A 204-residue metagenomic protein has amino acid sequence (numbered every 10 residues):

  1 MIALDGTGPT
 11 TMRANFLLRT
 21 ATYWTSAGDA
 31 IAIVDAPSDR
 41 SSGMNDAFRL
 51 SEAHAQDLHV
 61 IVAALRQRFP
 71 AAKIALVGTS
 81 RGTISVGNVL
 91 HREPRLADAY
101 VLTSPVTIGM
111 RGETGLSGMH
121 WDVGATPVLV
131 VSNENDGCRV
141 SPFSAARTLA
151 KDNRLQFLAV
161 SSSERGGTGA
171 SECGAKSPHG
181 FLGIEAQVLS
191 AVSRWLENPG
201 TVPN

Functional and structural regions predicted by a protein language model:
M1-T7, S38-M44, A170-S177: Acidic/histidine-rich, surface-exposed loop or edge segments in extracytoplasmic proteins
M1-Y23: Short, surface-exposed "cap/lid" segments of acyl-processing enzymes
F16, G43-F69: Alpha/beta-hydrolase active-site loop
A21-S41: Conserved alpha/beta-hydrolase
S38-R40, T107, E164: Alpha/beta-hydrolase active-site loop signature
A63-V123: Primarily recognizes the serine-hydrolase "nucleophile elbow" in alpha/beta-hydrolase and SGNH/GDSL folds
A99-S162: The feature captures the conserved acid-bearing segment of alpha/beta-hydrolase catalytic domains
R154-N204: C-terminal catalytic histidine-bearing segment of alpha/beta-hydrolase fold enzymes
